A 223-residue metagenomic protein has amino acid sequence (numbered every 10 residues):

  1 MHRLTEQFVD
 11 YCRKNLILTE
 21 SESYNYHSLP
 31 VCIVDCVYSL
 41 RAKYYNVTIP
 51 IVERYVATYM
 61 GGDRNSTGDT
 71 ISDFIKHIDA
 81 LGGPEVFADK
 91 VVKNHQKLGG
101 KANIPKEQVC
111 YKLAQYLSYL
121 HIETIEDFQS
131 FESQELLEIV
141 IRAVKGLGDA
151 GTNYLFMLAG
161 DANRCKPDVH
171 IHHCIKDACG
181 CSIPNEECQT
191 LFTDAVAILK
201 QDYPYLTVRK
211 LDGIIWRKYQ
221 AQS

Functional and structural regions predicted by a protein language model:
M1-S21, Y219-S223: Intrinsically disordered, low-complexity, charged terminal extensions of DNA damage-control enzymes
E20-C32, K43, K97-K106, Q201-T207: Structural motif
Y24-G62: Extended cationic-aromatic binding surfaces that line active-site or macromolecule-binding grooves and engage
V31-K43, V109-Q115, M157, K210-Q220: Short, hydrophobic/amphipathic alpha-helical patches that form generic packing surfaces within helical domains
V37-Y38, F131-C181: Catalytic DNA-binding helix-loop module of base-excision-repair DNA glycosylases/AP lyases
N46-P50, P105, K166, H170 (+3 more regions): Alpha-helix N-cap and coil->helix boundary residues
G61-V144: Alpha-helical ds-nucleic-acid-binding substructure associated with the helix-hairpin-helix region of base-excision DNA
E186-S223: A basic, often C-terminal nucleic-acid-binding module that engages the phosphate backbone, implemented in DNA
